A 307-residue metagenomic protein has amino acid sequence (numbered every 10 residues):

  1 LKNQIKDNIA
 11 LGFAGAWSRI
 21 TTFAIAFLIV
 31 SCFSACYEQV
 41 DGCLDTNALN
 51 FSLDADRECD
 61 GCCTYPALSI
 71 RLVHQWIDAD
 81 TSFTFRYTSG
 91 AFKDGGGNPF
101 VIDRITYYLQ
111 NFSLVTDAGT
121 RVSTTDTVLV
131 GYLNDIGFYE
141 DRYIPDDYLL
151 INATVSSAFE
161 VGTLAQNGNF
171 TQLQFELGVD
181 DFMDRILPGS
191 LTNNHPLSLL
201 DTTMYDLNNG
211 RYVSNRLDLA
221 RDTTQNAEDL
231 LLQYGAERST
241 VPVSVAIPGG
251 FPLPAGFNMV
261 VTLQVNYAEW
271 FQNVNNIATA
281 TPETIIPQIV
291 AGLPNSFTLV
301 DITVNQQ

Functional and structural regions predicted by a protein language model:
L1, W17, D45, S52-D60 (+2 more regions): Poly-acidic low-complexity segments
L1-S34: Sec-dependent bacterial lipoprotein signal peptides
L11-A14, D41, D60, S89 (+2 more regions): Feature targets compositionally biased, intrinsically disordered low-complexity regions with long contiguous runs
G15-S18, D45, T64, R238 (+1 more regions): Polar low-complexity intrinsically disordered regions enriched in Ser/Thr and small residues
I25, Y37, F159: Generic anion/oxyanion-binding catalytic loop in active/binding sites
L28-L68: Bacterial Sec-dependent N-terminal signal peptides
A67-Q307: A short, solvent-exposed, low-complexity linear motif enriched for acidic/polar residues with Pro/Gly/Ser/Thr
